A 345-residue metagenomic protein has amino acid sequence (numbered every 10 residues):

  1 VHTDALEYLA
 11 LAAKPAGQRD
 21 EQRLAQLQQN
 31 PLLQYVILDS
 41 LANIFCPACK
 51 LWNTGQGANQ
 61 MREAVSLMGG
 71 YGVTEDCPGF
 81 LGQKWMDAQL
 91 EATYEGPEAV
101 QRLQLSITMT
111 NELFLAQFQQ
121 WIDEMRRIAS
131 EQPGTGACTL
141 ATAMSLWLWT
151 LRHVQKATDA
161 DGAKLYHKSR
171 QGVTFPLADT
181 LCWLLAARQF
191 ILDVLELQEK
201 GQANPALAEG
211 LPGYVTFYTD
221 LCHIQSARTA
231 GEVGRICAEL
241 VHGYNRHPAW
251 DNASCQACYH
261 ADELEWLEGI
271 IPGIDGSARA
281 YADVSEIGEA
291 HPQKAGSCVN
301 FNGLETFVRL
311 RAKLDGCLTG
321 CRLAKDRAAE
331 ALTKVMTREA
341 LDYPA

Functional and structural regions predicted by a protein language model:
V1-A345: Flavin-dependent oxidoreductase catalytic core characteristic of acyl-CoA dehydrogenase/oxidase-like enzymes
